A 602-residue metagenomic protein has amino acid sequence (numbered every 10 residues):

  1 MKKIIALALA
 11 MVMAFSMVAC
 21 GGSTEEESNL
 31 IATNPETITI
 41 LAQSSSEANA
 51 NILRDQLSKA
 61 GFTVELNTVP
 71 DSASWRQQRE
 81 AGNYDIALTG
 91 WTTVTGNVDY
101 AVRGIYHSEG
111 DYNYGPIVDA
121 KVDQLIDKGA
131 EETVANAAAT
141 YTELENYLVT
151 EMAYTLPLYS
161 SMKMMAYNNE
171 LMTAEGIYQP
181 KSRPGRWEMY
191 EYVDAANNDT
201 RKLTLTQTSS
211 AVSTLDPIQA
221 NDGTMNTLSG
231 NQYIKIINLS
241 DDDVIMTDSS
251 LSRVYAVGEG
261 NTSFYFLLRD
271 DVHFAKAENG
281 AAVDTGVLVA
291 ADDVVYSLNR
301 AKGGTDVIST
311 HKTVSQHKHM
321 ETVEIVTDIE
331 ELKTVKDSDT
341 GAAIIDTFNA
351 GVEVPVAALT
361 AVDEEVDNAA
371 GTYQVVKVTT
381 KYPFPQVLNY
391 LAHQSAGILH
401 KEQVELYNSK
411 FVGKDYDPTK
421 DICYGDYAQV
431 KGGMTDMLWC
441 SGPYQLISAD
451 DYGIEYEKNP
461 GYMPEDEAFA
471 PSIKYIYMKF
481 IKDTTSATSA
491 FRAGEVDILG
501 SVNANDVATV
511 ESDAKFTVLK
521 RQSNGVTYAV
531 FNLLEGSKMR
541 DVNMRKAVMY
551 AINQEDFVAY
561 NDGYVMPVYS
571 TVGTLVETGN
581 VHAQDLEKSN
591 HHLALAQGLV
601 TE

Functional and structural regions predicted by a protein language model:
C20, H107-A120, L148-M172, S229 (+2 more regions): Local pocket/hinge segments that shape ligand/substrate recognition
C20-D55, A139, E143, E191-V193 (+4 more regions): Append "and occasionally in soluble cytosolic enzymes with long acidic Gly/Pro-rich linkers
S23, G223, T227-G230, S240-D242 (+2 more regions): Gly/Pro-rich hinge or "lid" segments in bacterial periplasmic/extracellular proteins
T63, K431-G432, G461-T509: Ligand-site clamp/hinge motif
E65-W75, Y100-N169, A196-N198, V558: Extracytoplasmic/peripheral linker and loop segments enriched in polar/acidic and small residues with frequent Thr/Pro
N168-K202: Long beta-strand-rich cores associated with HINT superfamily self-processing modules
T206-E259, W439: N-terminal lobe/hinge region of extracytoplasmic solute-binding protein
D306-K420: Surface-exposed binding/hinge segments that line and control ligand-binding clefts or catalytic entry sites
